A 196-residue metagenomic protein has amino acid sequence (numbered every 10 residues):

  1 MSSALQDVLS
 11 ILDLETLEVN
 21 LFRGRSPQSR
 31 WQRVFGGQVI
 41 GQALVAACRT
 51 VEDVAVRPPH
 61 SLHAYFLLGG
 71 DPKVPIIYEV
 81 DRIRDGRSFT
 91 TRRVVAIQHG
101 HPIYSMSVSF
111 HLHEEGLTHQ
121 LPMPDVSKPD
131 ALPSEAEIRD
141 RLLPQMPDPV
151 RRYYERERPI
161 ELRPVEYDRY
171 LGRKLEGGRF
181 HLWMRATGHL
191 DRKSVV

Functional and structural regions predicted by a protein language model:
M1-V196: Terminal targeting signals and extreme-terminal segments of soluble enzymes
